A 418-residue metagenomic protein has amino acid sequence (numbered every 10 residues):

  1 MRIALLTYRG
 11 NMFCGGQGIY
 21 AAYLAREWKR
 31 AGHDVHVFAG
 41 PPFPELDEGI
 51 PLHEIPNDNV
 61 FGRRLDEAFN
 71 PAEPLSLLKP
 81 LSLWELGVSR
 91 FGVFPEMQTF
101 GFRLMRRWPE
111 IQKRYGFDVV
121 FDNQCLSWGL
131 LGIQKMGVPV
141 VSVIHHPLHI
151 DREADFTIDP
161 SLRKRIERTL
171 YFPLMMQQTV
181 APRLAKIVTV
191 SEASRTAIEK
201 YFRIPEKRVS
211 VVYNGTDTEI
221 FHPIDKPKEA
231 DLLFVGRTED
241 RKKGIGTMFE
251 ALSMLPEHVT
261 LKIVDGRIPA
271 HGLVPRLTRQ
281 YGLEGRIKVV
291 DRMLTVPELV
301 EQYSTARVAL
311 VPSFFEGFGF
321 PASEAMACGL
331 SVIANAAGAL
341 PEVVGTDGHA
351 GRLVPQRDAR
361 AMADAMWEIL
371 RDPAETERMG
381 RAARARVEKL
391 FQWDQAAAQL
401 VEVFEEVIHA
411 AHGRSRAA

Functional and structural regions predicted by a protein language model:
I19, E239-M254: A conserved mid-protein helix/loop that constitutes part of the nucleotide-sugar donor-binding site
E67-G92, Y115, Q134-Q178: Acceptor-binding helix/loop patch of EC 2.4 sugar-transfer enzymes, predominantly nucleotide-sugar-dependent
A193, G215: Carbohydrate-associated surface elements
V274-M293, P297: Nucleotide-activated donor-binding/catalytic signature segment of Leloir-type glycosyltransferases, i.e., the conserved
E301-A306: Short alpha-helical donor nucleotide-sugar binding micro-motif in glycosyltransferases
F314: Aromatic "clamp/platform" in nucleotide-sugar-dependent glycosyltransferases that forms part of the donor/acceptor
S331-A334: Short hydrophobic beta-strand element within catalytic cores of glycosyltransferases and related nucleotide-activated
T346-D347, G351-A359, E368-P373: Conserved acidic donor-binding segment of nucleotide-sugar-dependent glycosyltransferases
